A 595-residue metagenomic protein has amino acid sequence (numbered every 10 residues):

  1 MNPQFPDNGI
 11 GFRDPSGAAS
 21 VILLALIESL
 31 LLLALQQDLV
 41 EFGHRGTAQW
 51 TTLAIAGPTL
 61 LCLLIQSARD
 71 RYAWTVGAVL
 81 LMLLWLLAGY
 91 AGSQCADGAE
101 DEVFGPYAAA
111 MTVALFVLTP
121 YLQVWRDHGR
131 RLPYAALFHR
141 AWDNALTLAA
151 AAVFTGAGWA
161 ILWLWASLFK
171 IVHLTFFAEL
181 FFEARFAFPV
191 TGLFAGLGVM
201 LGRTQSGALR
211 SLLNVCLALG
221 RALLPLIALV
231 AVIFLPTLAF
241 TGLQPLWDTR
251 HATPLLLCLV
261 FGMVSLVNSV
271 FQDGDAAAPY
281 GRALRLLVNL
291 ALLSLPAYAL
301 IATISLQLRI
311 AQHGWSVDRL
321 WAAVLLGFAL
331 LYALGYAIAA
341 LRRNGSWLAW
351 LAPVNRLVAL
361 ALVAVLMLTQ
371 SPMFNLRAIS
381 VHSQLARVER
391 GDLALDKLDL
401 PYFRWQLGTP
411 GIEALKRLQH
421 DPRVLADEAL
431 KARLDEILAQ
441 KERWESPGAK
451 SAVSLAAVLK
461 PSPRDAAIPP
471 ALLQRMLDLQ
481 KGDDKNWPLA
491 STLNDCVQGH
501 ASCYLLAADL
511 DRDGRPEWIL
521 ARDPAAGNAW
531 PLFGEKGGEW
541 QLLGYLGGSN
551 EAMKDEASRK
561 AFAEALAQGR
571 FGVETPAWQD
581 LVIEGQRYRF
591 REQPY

Functional and structural regions predicted by a protein language model:
M1-S67: N-terminal signal-anchor module of multipass membrane proteins
L33-T51, R69-A73, Q94-A108, K170-R185 (+2 more regions): Membrane-helix interface and helix-disruption motif detector
A54-L60, A109-W125, A151-W159, A187-G202 (+3 more regions): Hydrophobic cores of alpha-helical transmembrane segments in multi-pass inner/ER membrane proteins, independent
S67-L80, A88-P189, T204-G220: Membrane-interface helix-loop-helix junctions at boundaries between adjacent transmembrane segments
L286-N344: Membrane-embedded alpha-helical segments of integral membrane proteins
L348-F374: Internal/C-terminal transmembrane anchor helices
V365-L395: Hydrophobic alpha-helical transmembrane segments in integral membrane proteins
K397-Y595: Extracytosolic and intramembrane catalytic regions of membrane-associated proteins in envelope/secretory systems
